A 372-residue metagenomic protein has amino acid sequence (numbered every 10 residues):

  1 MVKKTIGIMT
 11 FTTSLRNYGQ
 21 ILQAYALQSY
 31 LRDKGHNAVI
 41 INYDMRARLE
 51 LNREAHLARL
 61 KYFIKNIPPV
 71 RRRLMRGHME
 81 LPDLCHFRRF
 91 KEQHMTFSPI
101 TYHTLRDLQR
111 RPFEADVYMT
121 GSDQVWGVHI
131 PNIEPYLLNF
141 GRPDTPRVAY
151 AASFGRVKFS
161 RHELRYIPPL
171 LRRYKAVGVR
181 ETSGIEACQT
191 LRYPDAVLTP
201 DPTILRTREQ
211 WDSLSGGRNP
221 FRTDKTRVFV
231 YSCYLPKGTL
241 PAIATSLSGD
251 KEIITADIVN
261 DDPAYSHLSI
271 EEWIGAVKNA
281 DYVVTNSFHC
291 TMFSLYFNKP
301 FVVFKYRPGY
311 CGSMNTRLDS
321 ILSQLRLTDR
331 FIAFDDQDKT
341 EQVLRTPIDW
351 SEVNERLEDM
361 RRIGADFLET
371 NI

Functional and structural regions predicted by a protein language model:
M1-I372: Active-site anion-handling motifs in enzyme catalytic cores
